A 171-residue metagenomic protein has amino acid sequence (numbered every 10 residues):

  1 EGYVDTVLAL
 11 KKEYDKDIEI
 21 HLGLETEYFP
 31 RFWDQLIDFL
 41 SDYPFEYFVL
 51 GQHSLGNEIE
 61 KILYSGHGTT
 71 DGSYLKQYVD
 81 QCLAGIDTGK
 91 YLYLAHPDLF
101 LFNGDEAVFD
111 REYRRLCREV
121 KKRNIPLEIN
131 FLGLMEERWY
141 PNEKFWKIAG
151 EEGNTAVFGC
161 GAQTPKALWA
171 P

Functional and structural regions predicted by a protein language model:
G2-R123: Extended substrate/RNA-proximal surfaces in nucleic-acid metabolism proteins
G89, E106-P171: Charged catalytic cores and adjacent phosphate/nucleic-acid-binding surfaces used for phosphate/nucleic-acid chemistry
